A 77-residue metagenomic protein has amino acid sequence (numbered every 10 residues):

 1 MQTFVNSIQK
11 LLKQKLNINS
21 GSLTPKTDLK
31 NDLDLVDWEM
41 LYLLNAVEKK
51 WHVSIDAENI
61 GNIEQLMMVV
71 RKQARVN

Functional and structural regions predicted by a protein language model:
Q2-L44, K49-N77: Phosphopantetheine-dependent thiolation modules in NRPS/PKS and related acyl-activating systems
